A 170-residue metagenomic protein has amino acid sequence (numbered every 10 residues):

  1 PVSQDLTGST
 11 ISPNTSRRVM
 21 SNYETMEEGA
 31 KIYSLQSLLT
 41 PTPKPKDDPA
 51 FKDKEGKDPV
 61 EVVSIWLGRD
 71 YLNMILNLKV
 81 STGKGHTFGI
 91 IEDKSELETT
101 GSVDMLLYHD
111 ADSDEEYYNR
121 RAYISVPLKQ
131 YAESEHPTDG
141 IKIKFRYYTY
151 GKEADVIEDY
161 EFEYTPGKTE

Functional and structural regions predicted by a protein language model:
D5-S21: Short nucleic-acid-contacting surface segments enriched for D/E, G, S/T with interspersed K/R
S12-P13, Y131-T138: Surface-exposed, short loops/turns at beta-strand junctions within beta-sandwich domains
E24-P49, Y160-F162: OB-fold/S1-family single-stranded nucleic acid-binding modules
T42-I75: Extracytoplasmic beta-rich ectodomain segments of secreted or membrane-anchored proteins
V63-E115: Short helix-loop boundary/capping segments
Y117-K129: Aromatic sugar-binding surface patches on proteins that engage polysaccharides or sugar-phosphate polymers
T138-E170: Surface-exposed edge beta-strand/loop patches
